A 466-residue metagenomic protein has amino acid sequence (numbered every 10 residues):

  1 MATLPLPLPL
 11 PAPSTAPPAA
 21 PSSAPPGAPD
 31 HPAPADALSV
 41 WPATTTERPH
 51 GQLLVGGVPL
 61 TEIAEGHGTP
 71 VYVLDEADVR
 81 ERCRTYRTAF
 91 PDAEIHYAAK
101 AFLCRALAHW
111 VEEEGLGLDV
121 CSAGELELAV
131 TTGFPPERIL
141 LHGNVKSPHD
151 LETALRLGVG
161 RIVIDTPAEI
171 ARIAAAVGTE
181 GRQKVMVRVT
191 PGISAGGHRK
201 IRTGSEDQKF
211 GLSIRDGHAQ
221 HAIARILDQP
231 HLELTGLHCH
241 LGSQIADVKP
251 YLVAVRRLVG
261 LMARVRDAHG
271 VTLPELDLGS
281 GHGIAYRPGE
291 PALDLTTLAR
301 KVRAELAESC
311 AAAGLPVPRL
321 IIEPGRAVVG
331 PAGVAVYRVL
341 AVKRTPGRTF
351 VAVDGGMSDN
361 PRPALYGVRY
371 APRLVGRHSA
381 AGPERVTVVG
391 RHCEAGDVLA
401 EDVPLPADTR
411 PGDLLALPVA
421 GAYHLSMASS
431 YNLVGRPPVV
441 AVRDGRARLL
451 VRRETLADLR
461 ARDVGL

Functional and structural regions predicted by a protein language model:
M1-K184, Q220, Q229, E233 (+1 more regions): A charged N-terminal "starter" segment
A2-P34, P191-A341, L405, R443: Active-site loop/helix belt of alpha/beta enzymes
T3, L315-L466: Charged (often Lys/Glu-rich) extended helix/loop segments that serve as interaction or gating elements
V55-V58, L74-E81, F102, A168 (+13 more regions): Conserved active-site and cofactor/substrate-binding residues in soluble primary-metabolism enzymes
A77, A98-C104, C121-E125, N144-K146 (+9 more regions): Active-site beta-loop-alpha junctions enriched in small/polar residues
E94-H96, G115-G117, P136-L140, R161 (+7 more regions): Structural preference for beta-strand elements that scaffold enzyme active sites
A108, T131, L151-R156, I173-A176 (+6 more regions): Short acidic, glycine/serine/threonine-rich loops at helix termini
F134-P136, S205, G279, G435: Short, solvent-exposed loop/turn segments at the edges of secondary structure
